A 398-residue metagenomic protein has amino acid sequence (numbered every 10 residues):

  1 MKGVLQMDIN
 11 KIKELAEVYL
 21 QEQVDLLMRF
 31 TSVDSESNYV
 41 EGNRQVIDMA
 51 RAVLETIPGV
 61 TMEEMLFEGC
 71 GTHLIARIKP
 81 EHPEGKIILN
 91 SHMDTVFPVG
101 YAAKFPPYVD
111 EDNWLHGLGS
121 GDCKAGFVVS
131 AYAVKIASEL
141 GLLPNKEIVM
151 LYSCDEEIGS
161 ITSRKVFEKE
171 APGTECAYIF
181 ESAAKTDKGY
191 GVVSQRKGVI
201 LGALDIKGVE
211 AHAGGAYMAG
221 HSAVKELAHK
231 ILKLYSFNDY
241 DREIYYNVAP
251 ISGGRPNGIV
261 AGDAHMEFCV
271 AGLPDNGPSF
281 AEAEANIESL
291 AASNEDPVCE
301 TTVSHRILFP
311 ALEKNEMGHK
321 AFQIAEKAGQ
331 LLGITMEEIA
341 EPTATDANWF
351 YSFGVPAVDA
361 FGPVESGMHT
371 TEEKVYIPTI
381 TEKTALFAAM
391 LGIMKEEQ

Functional and structural regions predicted by a protein language model:
K2-V4: Short intrinsically disordered terminal tails
D8-K11, L15-V18, Q45, E63 (+4 more regions): Metal-dependent amide/peptide-bond hydrolase catalytic core, centered on the "pita-bread" metallohydrolase fold
D8-L118, E139-P144, A347: Acidic/His- and Gly-rich active-site-bordering loop/insert found across diverse amide/peptide-bond hydrolases
E63, I88, V149-L151, T302: A structural signal for isolated positions on well-ordered beta-strands in alpha/beta enzyme cores
K86-I88, L115, T174-I179, A203 (+1 more regions): Short glycine-aspartate micro-motif
N90-S91, L151-S153, Y178-E181, D205-K207 (+1 more regions): Short beta-strand segments
W114-V128, H212: Glycine/serine-rich anion-binding loops at beta->alpha junctions that coordinate negatively charged ligand groups
C123-Q195, A271, K395-Q398: Acidic/histidine-rich catalytic neighborhood of metal-dependent amide-processing enzymes
